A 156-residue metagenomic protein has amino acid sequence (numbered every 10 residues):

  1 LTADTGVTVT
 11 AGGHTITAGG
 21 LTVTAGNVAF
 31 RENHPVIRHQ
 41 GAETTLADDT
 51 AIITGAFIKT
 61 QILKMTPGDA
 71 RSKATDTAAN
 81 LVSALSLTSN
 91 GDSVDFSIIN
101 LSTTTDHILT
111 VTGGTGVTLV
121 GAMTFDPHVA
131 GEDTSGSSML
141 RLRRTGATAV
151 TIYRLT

Functional and structural regions predicted by a protein language model:
L1-V9, G13-I16, G20-V23, N27-T44: Low-complexity, small-hydrophobic/phenylalanine-enriched stretches that adopt extended beta/coil conformations used
T8, T134-G136: Residues that act as N-cap/strand-start positions at coil-to-secondary-structure junctions
A29-D126, G131-T134, A147-T156: Exposed extracellular interaction/assembly regions and N-terminal maturation sites
G136-T145: Broad, structure-driven detector of short, well-ordered beta-strand segments within folded domains
